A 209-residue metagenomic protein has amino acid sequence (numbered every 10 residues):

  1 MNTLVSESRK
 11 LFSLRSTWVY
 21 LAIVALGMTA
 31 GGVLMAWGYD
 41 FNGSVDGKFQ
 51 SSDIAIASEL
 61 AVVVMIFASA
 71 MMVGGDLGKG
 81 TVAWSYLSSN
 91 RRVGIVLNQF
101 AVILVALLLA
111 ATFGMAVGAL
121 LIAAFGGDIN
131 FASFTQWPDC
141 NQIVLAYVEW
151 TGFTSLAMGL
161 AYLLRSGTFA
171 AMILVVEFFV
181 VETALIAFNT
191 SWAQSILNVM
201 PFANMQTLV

Functional and structural regions predicted by a protein language model:
M1-F12, L160: A short amphipathic helical element positioned immediately N-terminal to and/or at the very start of a transmembrane
K10, G74, S85-L87, A157 (+1 more regions): Helix-capping/transition residues at the boundaries of transmembrane alpha-helices and the short helical linkers
R15-M72, V96-R165, T183-W192, N204-V209: Secretory targeting signals
L21-G27, A170-V181, L197-F202: Central hydrophobic cores of alpha-helical transmembrane segments in multi-pass integral membrane proteins
A22, W84, V93, L97-N98 (+1 more regions): Signature of the 12-TM Major Facilitator Superfamily
S69-S88, R92-V93: Transmembrane helix boundary and interhelical loop/hinge segments in multi-pass membrane proteins
D76, L163, V199: Conserved catalytic core of Hanks-type protein kinase domains
T81, A116, S155, A171-M172: Transmembrane alpha-helix boundary/hinge residues in polytopic small-molecule transporters
